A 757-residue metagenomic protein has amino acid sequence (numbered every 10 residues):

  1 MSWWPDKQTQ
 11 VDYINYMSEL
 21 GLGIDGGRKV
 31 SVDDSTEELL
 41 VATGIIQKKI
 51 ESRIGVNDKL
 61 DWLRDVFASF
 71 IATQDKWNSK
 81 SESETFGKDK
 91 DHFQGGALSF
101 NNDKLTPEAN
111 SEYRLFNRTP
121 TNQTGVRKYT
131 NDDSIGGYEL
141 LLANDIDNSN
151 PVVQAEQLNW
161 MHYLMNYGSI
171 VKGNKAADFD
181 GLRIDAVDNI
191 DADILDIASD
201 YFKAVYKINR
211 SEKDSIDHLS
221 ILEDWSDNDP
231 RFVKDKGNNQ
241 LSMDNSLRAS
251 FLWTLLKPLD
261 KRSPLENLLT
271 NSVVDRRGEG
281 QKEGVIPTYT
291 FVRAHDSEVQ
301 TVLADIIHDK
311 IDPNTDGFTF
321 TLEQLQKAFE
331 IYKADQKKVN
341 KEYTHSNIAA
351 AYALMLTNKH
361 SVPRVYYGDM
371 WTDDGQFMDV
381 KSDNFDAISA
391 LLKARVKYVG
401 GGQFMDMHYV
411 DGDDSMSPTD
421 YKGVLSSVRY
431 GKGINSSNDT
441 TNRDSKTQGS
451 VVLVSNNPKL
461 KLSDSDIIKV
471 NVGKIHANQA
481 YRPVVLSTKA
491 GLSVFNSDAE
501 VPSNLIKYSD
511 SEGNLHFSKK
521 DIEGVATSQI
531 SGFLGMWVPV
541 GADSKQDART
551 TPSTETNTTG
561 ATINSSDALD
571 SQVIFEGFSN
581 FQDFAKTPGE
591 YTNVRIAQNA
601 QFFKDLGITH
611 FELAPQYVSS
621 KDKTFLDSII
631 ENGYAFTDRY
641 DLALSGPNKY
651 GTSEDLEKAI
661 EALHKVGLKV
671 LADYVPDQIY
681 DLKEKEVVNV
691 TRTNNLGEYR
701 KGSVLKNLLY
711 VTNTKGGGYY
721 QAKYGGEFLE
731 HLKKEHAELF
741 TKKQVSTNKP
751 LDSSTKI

Functional and structural regions predicted by a protein language model:
M1, F581, L606, Y634 (+2 more regions): Active-site beta->alpha N-cap acidic-glycine motif
M1, S111-D147, A568-V573, S619-E661 (+3 more regions): Aromatic- and acidic-residue-enriched carbohydrate-binding clefts of CAZyme catalytic domains
Q10-Y13, M17-G21, G26-K90, G96 (+10 more regions): Active-site-proximal helices and loops of the catalytic beta/alpha 8
K76, G87, H92-Q94, S99-F116 (+3 more regions): N-terminal switch/interaction subdomains of large nucleotide-dependent motors and GTPases
A143-E156, F578-V594: Active-site mouth loops of central-metabolism enzymes
T609-A614: Short, well-structured secondary-structure segments
P615-D622, Y674-L696: Aromatic-lined carbohydrate-binding surfaces of glycoside hydrolases
